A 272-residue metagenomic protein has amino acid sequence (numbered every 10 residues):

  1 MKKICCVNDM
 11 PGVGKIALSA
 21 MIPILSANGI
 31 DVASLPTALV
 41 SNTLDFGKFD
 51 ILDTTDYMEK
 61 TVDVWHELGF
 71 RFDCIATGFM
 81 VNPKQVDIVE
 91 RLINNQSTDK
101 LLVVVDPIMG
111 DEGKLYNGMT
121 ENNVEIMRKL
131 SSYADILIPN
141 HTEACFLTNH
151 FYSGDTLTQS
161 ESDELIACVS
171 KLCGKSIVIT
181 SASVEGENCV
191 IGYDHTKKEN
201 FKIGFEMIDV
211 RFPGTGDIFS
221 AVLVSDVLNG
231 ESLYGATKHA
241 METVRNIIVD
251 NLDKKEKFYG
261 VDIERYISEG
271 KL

Functional and structural regions predicted by a protein language model:
K2-V105, M109-N117, E264-G270: Conserved N-terminal subdomain of the carbohydrate kinase-like
V7, N28, W65-L68, N95-Q96 (+7 more regions): Change "in soluble alpha/beta enzymes" to "in soluble alpha/beta proteins
N8-M10, T37, T77-F79, D106-I108 (+5 more regions): Fold-independent oxyanion-binding glycine-rich loops and adjacent beta-strand/coil segments at enzyme active sites
G12, N200-G214: Short pre-catalytic strand/loop immediately N-terminal to key active-site residues, enriched for Gly-Thr
G118-N200, Y234: Conserved phosphate/ATP/ADP-binding segment of small-molecule kinases
V210-L233, T237: Short, small-residue alpha-helix embedded
Y234-L272: Charged C-terminal helix
